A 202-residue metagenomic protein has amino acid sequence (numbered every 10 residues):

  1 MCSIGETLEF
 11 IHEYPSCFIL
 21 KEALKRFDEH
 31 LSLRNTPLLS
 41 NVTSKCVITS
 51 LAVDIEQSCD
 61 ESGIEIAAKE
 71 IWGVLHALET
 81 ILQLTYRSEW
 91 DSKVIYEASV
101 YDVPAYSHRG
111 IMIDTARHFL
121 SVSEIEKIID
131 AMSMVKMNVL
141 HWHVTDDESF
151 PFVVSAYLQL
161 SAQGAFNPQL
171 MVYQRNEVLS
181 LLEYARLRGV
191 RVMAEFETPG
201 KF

Functional and structural regions predicted by a protein language model:
M1-R109: Acidic, contiguous N-terminal accessory segments
D60-F202: Feature activates predominantly on carbohydrate-active enzymes
